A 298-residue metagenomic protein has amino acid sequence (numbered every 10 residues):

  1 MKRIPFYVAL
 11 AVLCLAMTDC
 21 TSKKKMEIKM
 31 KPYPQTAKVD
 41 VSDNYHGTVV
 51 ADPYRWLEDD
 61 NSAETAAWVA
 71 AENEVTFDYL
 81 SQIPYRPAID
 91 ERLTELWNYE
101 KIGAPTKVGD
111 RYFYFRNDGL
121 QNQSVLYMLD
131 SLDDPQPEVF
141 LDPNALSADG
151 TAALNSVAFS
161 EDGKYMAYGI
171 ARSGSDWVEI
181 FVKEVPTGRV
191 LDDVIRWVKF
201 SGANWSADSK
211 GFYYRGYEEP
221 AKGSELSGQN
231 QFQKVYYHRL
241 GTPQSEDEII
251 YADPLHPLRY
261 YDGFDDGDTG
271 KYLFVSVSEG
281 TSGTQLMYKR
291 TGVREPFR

Functional and structural regions predicted by a protein language model:
M1-V8: Bacterial N-terminal signal peptides that target proteins for export
Y7, A16, C20-R298: Beta-propeller folds
